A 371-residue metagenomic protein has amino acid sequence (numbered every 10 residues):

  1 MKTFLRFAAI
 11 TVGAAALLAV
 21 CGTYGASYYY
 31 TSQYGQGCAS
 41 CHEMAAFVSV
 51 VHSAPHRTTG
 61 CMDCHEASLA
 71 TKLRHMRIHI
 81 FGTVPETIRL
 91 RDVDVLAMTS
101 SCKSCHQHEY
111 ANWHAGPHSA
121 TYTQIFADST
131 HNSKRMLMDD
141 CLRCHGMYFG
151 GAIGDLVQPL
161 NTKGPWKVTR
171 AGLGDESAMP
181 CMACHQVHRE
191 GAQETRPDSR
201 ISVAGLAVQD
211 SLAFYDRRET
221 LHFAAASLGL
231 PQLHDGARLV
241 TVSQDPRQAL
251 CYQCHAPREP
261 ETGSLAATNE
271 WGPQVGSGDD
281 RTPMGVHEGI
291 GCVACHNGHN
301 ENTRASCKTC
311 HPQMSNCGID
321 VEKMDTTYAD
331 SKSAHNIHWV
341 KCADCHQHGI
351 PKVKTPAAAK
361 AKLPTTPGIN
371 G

Functional and structural regions predicted by a protein language model:
M1-G371: Short sequence/structural segments immediately N-terminal
